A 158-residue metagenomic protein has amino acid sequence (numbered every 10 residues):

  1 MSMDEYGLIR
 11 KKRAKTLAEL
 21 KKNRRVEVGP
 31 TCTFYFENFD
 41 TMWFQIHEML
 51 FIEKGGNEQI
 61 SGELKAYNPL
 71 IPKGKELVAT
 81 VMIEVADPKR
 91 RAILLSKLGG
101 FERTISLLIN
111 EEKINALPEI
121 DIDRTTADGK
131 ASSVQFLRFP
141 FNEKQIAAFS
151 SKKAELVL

Functional and structural regions predicted by a protein language model:
M1-T80, E84-L158: Long, contiguous binding/interaction regions
